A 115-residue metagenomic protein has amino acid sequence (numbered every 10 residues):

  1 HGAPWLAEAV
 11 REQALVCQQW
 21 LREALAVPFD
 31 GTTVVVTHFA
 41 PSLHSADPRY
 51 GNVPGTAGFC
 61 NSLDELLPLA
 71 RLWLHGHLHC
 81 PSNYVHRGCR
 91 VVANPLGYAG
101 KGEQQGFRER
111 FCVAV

Functional and structural regions predicted by a protein language model:
H1-V34, F39-Y50: Active-site-proximal loop/helix segment associated with metal-binding centers of metalloenzymes
V34, L72-W73: Hydrophobic "anchor" residues on beta-strands that sit immediately upstream of conserved functional sites
H38, G76-H77: Active-site glycine-centered loops adjacent to acidic/histidine catalytic or metal-binding residues that shape
D47, V53-R71, L78-V115: Binuclear metal-dependent phosphoesterase catalytic core
